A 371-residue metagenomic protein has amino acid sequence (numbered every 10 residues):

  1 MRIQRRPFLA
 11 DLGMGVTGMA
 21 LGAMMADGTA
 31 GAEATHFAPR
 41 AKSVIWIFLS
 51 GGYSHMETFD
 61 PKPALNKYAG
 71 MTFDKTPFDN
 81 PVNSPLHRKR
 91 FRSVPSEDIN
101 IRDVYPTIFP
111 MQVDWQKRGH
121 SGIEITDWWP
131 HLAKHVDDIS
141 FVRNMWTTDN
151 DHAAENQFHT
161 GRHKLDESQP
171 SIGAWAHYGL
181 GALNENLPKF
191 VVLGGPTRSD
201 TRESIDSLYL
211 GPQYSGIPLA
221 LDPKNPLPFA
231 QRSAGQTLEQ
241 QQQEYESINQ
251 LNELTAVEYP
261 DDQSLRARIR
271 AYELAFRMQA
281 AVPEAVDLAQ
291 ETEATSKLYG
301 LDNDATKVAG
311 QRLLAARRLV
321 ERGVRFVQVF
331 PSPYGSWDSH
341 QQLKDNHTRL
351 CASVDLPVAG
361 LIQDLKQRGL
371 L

Functional and structural regions predicted by a protein language model:
M1-L371: Ligand-binding pockets and gating/stacking loops
